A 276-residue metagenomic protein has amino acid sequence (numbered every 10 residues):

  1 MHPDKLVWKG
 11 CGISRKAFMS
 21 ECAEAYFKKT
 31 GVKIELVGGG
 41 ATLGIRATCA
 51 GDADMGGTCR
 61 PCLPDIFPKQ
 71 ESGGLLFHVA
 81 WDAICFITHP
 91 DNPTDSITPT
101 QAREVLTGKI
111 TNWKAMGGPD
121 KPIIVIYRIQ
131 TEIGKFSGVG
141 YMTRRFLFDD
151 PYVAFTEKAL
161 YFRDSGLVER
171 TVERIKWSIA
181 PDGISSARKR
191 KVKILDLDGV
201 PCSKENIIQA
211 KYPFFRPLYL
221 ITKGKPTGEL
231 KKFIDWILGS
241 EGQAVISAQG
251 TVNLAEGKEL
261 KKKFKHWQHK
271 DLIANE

Functional and structural regions predicted by a protein language model:
M1-E276: Exported/periplasmic ABC-transporter solute-binding proteins
